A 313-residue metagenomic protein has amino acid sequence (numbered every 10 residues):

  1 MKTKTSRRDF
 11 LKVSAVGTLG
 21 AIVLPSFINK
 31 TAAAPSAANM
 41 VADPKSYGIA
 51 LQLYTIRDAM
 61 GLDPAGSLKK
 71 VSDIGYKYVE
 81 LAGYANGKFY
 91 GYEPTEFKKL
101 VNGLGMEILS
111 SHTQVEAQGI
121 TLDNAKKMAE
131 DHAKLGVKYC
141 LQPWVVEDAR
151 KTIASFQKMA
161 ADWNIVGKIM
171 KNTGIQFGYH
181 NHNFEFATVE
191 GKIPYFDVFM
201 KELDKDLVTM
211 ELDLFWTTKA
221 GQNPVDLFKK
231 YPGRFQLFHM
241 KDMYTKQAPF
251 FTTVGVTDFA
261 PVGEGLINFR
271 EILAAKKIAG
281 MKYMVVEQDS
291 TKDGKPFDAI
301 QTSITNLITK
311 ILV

Functional and structural regions predicted by a protein language model:
M1-T18: N-terminal secretory signal peptides and thylakoid transit peptides that target proteins across membranes
S14-V16, G20-L24, V41-D43, Y78 (+2 more regions): Active-site acidic/histidine proton-transfer and metal-coordination neighborhood in alpha/beta enzyme cores
F27-L62: C-terminal segment of N-terminal export signals and the immediately downstream linker at the start of the mature
N39-P44, L68-D73, F89-I108, N124-V137 (+4 more regions): Acidic (Asp/Glu)-rich catalytic clusters
Y47-Q52, V79-L81, I108-T113, C140-Q142 (+4 more regions): Hydrophobic faces of well-ordered beta-strands that scaffold small-molecule active sites in alpha/beta enzyme cores
L51, V71, V79, V101 (+7 more regions): Conserved, mostly hydrophobic/aromatic
I56-L62, A82-E93, Q114-D123, E147-K151 (+4 more regions): Acidic-and-aromatic substrate-binding clefts and catalytic sites of carbohydrate-active enzymes
Y78, M170-L266: Acidic/histidine-rich catalytic cores of soluble enzymes
